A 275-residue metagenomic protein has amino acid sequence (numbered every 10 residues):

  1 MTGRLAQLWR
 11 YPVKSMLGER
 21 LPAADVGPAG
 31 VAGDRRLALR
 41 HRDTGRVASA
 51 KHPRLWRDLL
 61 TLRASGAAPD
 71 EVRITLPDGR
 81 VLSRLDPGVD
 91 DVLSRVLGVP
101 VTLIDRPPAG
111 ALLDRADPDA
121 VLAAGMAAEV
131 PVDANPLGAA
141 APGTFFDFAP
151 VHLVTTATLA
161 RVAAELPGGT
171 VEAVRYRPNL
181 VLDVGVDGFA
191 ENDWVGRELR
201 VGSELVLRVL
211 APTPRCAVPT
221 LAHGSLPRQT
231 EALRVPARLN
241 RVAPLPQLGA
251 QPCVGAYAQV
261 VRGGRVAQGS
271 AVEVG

Functional and structural regions predicted by a protein language model:
M1-G275: Metal-cofactor-dependent catalytic cores
